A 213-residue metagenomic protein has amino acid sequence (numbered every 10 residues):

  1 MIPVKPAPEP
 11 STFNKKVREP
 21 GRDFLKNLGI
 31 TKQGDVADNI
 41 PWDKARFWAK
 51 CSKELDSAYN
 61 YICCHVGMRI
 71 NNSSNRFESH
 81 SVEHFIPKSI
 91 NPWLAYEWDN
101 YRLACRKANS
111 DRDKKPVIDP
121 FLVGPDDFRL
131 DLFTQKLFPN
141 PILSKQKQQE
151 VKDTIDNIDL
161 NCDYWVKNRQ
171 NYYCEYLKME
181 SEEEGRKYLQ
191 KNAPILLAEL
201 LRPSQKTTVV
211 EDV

Functional and structural regions predicted by a protein language model:
I2, S11-H65, N91-A95: Short, charged surface segments at domain edges that flank catalytic/cofactor-binding sites
I2-P3, R22-D23, T207-V213: Intrinsically disordered, charged low-complexity linkers and terminal tails that flank or connect structured domains
K50-S79, C105-A108: Short cysteine-rich loop/turn motifs with clustered Cys
M68-L103, K115-D119, V123-F128: Histidine-centered nuclease catalytic patch
P92-N109, R129-V151: Short Fe-S-cluster ligation motifs
K114-I118, P139-I142: A short secondary-structure junction signal
V123-L130, N171, M179: A short Gly-Trp-Pro
Q149-V213: C-terminal, charged low-complexity interaction regions
